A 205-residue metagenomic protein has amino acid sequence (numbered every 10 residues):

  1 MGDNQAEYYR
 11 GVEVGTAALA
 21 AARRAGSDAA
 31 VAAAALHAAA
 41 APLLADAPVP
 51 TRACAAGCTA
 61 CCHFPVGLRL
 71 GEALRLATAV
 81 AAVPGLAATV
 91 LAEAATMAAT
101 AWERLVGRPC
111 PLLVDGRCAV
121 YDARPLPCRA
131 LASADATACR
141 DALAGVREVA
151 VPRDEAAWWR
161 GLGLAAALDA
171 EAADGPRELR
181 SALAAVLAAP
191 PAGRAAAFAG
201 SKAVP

Functional and structural regions predicted by a protein language model:
M1-P205: Short loop/turn segments that flank or connect secondary-structure elements
